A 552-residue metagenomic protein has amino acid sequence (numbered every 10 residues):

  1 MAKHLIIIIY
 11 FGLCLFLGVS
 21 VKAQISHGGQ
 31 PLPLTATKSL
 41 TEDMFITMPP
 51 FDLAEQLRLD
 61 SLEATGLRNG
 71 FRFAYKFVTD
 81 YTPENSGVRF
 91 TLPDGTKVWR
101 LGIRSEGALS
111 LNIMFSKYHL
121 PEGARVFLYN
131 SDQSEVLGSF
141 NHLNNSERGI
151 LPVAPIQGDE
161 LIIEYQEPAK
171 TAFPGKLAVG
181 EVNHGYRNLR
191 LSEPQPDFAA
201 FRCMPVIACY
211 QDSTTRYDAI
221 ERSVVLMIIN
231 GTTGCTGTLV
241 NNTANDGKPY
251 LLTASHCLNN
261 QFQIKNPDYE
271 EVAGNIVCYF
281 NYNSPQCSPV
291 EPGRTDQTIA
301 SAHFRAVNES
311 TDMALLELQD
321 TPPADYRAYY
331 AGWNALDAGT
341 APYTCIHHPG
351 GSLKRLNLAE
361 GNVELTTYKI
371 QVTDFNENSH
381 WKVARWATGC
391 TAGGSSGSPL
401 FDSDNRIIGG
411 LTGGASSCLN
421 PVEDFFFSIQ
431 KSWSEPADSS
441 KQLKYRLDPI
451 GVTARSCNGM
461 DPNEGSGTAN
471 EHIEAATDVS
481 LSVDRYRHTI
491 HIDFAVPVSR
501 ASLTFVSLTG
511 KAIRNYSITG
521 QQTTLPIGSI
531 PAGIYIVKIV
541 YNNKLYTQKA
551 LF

Functional and structural regions predicted by a protein language model:
M1-G29, N470, K511, F552: Bacterial Sec-dependent N-terminal signal peptides
Q24-V98, E147-A154, D159-N241, N463: Protease-domain processing segments flanking chymotrypsin-fold serine proteases, especially trypsin-like
A108, H119-P121, A495-A501: Short proline/glycine-enriched turn/loop motifs at strand-loop junctions of beta-rich domains
P121-S134: Short, surface-exposed beta-strand/strand-loop-strand elements in extracellular ectodomains
I156-S379, V383-A384: Serine endopeptidase catalytic core focused on the charge-relay Asp
T238-P249, G389-L411: Catalytic nucleophile loop of clan PA
T366-I370, L443-P497: Residue-level detector of functionally pivotal "anchor" positions at catalytic/ligand-binding pockets or at interdomain
H472-F552: C-terminal outer-membrane/trafficking sorting elements
